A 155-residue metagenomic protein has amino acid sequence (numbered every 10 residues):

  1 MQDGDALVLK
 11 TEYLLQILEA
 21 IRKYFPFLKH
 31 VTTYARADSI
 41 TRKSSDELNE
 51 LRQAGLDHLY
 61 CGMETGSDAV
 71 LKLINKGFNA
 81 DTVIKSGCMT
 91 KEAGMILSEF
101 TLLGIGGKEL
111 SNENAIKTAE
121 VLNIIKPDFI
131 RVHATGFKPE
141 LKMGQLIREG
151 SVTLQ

Functional and structural regions predicted by a protein language model:
M1-E92: Conserved SAM/AdoMet-binding glycine-rich loop
L28, D128-F129, G150: Secondary-structure boundary/capping positions in well-ordered alpha/beta enzyme cores
H58, D81-K142, Q155: Conserved C-terminal portion of the radical SAM core fold that forms the substrate/S-adenosylmethionine-binding
K142-R148: A conserved mid-domain beta-alpha-beta active-site/ligand-binding segment of alpha/beta enzyme cores
E149-Q155: C-terminal accessory regions of radical SAM enzymes
